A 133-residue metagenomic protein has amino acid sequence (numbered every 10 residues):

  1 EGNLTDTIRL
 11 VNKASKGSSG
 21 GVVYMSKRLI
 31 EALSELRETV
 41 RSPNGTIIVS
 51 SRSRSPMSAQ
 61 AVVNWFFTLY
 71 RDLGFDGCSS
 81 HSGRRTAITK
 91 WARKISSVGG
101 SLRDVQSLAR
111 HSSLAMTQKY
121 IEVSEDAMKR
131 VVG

Functional and structural regions predicted by a protein language model:
G2-S51: Basic, alpha-helical nucleic-acid-contacting "clamp/cap" segments
L10, A14, A109-G133: Catalytic-site neighborhood detector that most strongly recognizes the C-terminal catalytic loop/helix of tyrosine
S19, R54-M57, A61, F67 (+1 more regions): Catalytic phosphate/metal-binding cores of nucleic-acid and nucleotide-processing enzymes, i.e., regions that mediate
E35-T39, K94, Y120-V123, V131: Residue-level signal for well-ordered alpha-helical positions
S80-H81: Catalytic tyrosine of NAD(P)H-dependent dehydrogenase/reductases that use a Tyr as the general acid/base
T86-H111, K119, D126: C-terminal catalytic core of tyrosine-transesterase DNA break-rejoin enzymes
